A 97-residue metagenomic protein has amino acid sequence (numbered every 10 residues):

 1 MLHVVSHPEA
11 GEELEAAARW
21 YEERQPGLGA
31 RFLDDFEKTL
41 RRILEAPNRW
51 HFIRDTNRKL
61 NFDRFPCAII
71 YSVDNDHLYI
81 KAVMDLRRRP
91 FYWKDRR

Functional and structural regions predicted by a protein language model:
M1-N57, D74-H77, R96-R97: Basic, Lys/Arg-enriched alpha-helical interface segments
K59-N61: Short Gly/Pro-enriched turn/cap motifs at secondary-structure boundaries
A68, S72-R97: Enriched for short, Lys/Arg-rich terminal
